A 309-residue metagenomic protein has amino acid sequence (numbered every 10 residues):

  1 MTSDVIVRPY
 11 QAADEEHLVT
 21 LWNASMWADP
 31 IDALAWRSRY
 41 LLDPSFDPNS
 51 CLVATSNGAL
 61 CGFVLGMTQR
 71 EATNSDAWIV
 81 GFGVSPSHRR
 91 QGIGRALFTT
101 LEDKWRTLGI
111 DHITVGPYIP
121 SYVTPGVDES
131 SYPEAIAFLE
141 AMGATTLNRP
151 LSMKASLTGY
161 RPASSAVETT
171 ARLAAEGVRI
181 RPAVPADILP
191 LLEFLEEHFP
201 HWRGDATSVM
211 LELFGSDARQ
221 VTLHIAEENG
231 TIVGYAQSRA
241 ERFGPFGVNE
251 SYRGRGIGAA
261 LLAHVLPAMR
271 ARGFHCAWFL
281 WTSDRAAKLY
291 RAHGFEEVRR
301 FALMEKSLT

Functional and structural regions predicted by a protein language model:
M1-R39, C51-T55, L60, P150 (+1 more regions): Short amphipathic alpha-helix that is part of the acyltransferase structural core
W22, M26-N57, C61-Q69, E197-L223 (+2 more regions): Active-site rim helix/loop that mediates acceptor-substrate recognition in acyltransferases
G62, N148-L151, G234, R299: A structural microfeature
I79, I113-V115, F243, A277-W281: Conserved hydrophobic beta-strand within the GNAT/NAT acetyltransferase core sheet that lines the active-site cleft
I79-R89, Y118-S121, F246-G254: A short, internal acetyl-CoA/4′-phosphopantetheine-binding micro-motif in the GNAT/acyltransferase core
R90, F98-A174, A302-K306: Acyl-donor-binding surface of acyltransferase catalytic domains
R90-D103, G254-P267, A292: Conserved acetyl-CoA-binding loop-helix of GNAT-fold acetyltransferases
G254, L262-A263, P267-T309: Short hairpin/turn module used for nucleic-acid contact or packing/dimerization
